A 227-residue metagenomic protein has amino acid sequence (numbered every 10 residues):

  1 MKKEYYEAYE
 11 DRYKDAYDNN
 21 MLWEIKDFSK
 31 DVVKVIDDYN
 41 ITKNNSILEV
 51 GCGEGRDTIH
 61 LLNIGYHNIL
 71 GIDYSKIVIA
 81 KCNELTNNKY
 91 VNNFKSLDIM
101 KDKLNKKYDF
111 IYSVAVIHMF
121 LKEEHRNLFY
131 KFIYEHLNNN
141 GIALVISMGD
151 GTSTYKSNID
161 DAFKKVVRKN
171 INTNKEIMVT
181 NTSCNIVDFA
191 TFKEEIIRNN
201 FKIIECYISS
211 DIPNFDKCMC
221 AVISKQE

Functional and structural regions predicted by a protein language model:
M1-K43, L48-K103, I142-E227: Class I (Rossmann-like) S-adenosyl-L-methionine-dependent methyltransferase catalytic domain, capturing the SAM-binding
Y112: A conserved beta-strand element that flanks and buttresses the S-adenosyl-L-methionine
A115-M119: Short catalytic micro-motifs in class I SAM-dependent methyltransferases
K122-E124: Conserved catalytic-core motifs of eukaryotic protein kinase domains, centered on the activation segment
N127-N139: A short glycine-rich, Lys/Arg-flanked "PGG" loop and its adjoining helix->strand segment in the class I
